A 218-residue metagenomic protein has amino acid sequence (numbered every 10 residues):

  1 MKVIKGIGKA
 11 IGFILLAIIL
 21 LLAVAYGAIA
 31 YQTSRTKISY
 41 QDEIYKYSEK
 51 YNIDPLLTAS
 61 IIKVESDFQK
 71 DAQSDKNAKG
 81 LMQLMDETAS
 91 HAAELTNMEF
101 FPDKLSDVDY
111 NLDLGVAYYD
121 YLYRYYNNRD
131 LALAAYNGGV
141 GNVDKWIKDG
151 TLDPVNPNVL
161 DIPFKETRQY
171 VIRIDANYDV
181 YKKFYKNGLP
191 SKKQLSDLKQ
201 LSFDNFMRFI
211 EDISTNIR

Functional and structural regions predicted by a protein language model:
M1-A23: N-terminal Sec-pathway targeting helices
L20-D71, I217: Export/targeting segments at the very N-terminus of extracytoplasmic proteins
A30-S34, Y45-Y47, K70-K79, M98-V108 (+2 more regions): Second-shell loop/turn segments in exported
I53-D71, L112-V116, A132-G138, I174: Short, functionally critical alpha-helical segments immediately adjacent to catalytic or ligand/cofactor-binding
L57-A59, Y125-A135, Y185-K193: Surface-exposed patches in mature extracellular/periplasmic domains of secreted proteins
K76-M98, L114-Y118, V140, D153 (+1 more regions): Substrate-binding/active-site groove segments that recognize and process beta-1,4-linked N-acetyl-hexosamine
L131-N187: Catalytic and substrate-binding regions of cell-wall glycan-acting enzymes that process beta-1,4-linked
P190-R218: Low-complexity, Gly/Ser/Thr/Pro-rich intrinsically disordered linker/tail segments
